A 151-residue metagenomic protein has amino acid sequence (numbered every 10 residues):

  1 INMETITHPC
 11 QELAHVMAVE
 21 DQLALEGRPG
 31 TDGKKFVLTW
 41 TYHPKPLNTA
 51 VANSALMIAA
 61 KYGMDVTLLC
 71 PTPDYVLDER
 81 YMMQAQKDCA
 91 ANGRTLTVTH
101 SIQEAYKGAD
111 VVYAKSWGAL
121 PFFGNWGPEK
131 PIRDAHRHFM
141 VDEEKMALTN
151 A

Functional and structural regions predicted by a protein language model:
I1-L23: Phosphate/diphosphate ligand-binding glycine-rich loop within oxidoreductases
E4-I6, P71-P73, W117: Short, ordered loop/turn segments at secondary-structure junctions
E4-Q11, L47, L77, D134 (+1 more regions): Catalytic cores of large soluble enzymes that bind and process phosphate-bearing ligands
L13-E20, L56-A60, A147: Predominant activation on well-ordered alpha-helical scaffold segments within soluble catalytic domains
V16-M17, M83-Q84, K130: Short alpha-helical interface elements
E20-L25, A119-F122: Short regulatory "switch" loops immediately downstream of catalytic or recognition motifs within protein catalytic
Q22-A114: Glycine-rich phosphate/diphosphate-binding loop of Rossmann-like nucleotide-binding domains
Q86-A151: Rossmann-like adenosine-cofactor binding region
